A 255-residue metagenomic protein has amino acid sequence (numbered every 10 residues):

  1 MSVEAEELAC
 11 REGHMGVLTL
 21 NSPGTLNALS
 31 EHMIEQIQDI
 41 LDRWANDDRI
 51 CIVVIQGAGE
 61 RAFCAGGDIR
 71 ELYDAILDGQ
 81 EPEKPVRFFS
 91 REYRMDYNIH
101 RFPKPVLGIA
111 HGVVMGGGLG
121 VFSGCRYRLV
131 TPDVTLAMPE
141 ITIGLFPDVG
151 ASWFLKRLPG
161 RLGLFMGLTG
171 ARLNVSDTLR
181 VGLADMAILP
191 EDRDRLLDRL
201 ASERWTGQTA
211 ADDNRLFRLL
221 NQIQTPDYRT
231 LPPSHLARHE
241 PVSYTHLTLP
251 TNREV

Functional and structural regions predicted by a protein language model:
M1-Q56, Y97, L247: Conserved CoA-thioester-binding segment of acyl-CoA-metabolizing enzymes
I55, D68, V121-F122, D177-T178: Hydrophobic/aromatic residues within transmembrane alpha-helices of multi-pass small-molecule transporters
G57-R94, G144: Glycine- (often His-adjacent) and acidic-residue-rich active-site loop that binds/positions the CoA thioester
I99-I143, F165-M166, G170-A171, V175: Glycine-rich beta-to-alpha active-site loop
C125-P147, G182-L197, V255: Gly/Pro- and small hydrophobic-enriched strand-loop and loop-to-helix capping segments that sit at the rims
R157-W205: Contiguous mid-protein beta-loop-alpha structural module that forms a pocket-lining wall or clamp of enzyme active
L196-D198, G207-Y228: Globin-like tetrapyrrole-binding proteins
T245-T251: Conserved small/polar residues in nucleotide/adenosyl-binding loops
